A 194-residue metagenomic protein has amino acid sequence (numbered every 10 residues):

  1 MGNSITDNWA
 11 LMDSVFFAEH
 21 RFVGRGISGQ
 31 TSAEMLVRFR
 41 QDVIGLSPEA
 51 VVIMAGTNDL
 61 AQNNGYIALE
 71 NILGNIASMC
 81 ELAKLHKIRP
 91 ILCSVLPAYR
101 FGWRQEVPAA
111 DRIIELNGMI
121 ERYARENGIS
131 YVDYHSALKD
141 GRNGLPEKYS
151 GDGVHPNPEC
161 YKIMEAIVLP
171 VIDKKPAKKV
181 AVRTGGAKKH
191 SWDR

Functional and structural regions predicted by a protein language model:
M1-A50, K162: Serine-esterase "nucleophile elbow" of acetyl-processing enzymes
E19-R21, L46-V51, K84-I91, N127-S130: Loop/turn elements at helix/coil->beta-strand transitions in domains of secreted/extracellular proteins
R25-S28, A55-G56, L60, N64: Cell-envelope and extracellular/periplasmic
A33-I44, E70-A77, E81, K162 (+2 more regions): Amphipathic, non-transmembrane alpha-helical secondary structure
R40, I44, G56, E81-I88 (+4 more regions): Sec-exported extracytoplasmic/periplasmic mature domains
V51-G56, L73-C80, K84-C93: Conserved, well-ordered alpha-helix/loop/beta-strand core segments that scaffold catalytic motifs
A68-A77, A110-L116: Charged helix-capping and loop-helix junction motifs
L96-R194: Catalytic His-Asp segment of secreted/periplasmic serine-dependent ester chemistry enzymes
